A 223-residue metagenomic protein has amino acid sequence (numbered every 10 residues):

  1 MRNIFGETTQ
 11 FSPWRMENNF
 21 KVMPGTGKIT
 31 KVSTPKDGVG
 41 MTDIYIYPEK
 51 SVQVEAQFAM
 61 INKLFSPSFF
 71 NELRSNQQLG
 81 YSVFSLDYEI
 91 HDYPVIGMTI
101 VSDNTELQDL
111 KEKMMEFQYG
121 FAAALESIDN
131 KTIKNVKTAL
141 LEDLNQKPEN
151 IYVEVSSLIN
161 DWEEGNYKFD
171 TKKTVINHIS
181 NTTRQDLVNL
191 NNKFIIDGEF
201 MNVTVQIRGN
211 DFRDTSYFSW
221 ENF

Functional and structural regions predicted by a protein language model:
M1, E17-V22, T132-F223: C-terminal regions of mature proteins
I4-T9, L64, S68, E72 (+1 more regions): M16/insulysin-pitrilysin zinc metalloprotease superfamily fold
Q10-S68, E72, F223: His/Glu-based metal-binding/catalytic segments typifying zinc-dependent metallopeptidases
K28-D43, R74-V95, T105-M114: A glycine-rich, aromatic-flanked flexible loop/lid motif
I29-K31, F70-N71, F84-D87, V175-I176 (+1 more regions): Generic recognition of flexible, low-complexity loop/linker segments
Y47-K50, D87-I90, D103-T105, N210-F212: Short, glycine-/Ser/Thr-/acidic-enriched flexible segments
Y47-P48, E55-M60, G97-T105, F121-E126 (+1 more regions): Second-shell loop/turn segments in exported
V52-E55, T105-E112, T215: Short, conserved charged micro-motifs
